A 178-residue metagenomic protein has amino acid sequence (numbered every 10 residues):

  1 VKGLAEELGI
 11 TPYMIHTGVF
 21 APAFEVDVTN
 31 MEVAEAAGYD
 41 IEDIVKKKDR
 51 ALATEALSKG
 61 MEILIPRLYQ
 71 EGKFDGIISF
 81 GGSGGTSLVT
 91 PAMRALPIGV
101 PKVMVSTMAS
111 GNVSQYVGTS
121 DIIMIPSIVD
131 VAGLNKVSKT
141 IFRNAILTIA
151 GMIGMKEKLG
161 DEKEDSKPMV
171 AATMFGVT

Functional and structural regions predicted by a protein language model:
V1, D75, S79-L88, A171-T178: Gly/Ser/Thr-rich loops at beta-strand to alpha-helix junctions that form or flank small-molecule/cofactor-binding
V1-A21, G76, T86-A95, G99-P101: N-terminal phosphate-binding or glycine-rich loops at protein starts, especially the Walker A/P-loop of NTPases
G3-T11, E62-Q70, R94, I98 (+3 more regions): Generic secondary-structure signature for well-ordered alpha-helical cores
L8-T11, E71-G76, P97-K102, G118-I122 (+1 more regions): Short coil/turn connectors at secondary-structure junctions
H16-F20, G82-S83, T107-S110, V129-D130: Short, ordered loop/turn segments at secondary-structure junctions
F24-K73: Phosphate/nucleotide-donor binding subsite
V45-K46, V113-V177: Cap/lid and interdomain-hinge subdomains that line or gate substrate/regulatory clefts in soluble alpha/beta enzymes
G76-S79, L88-V117, P126: Short, acidic/small-residue loops that bind anionic groups at enzyme active sites
